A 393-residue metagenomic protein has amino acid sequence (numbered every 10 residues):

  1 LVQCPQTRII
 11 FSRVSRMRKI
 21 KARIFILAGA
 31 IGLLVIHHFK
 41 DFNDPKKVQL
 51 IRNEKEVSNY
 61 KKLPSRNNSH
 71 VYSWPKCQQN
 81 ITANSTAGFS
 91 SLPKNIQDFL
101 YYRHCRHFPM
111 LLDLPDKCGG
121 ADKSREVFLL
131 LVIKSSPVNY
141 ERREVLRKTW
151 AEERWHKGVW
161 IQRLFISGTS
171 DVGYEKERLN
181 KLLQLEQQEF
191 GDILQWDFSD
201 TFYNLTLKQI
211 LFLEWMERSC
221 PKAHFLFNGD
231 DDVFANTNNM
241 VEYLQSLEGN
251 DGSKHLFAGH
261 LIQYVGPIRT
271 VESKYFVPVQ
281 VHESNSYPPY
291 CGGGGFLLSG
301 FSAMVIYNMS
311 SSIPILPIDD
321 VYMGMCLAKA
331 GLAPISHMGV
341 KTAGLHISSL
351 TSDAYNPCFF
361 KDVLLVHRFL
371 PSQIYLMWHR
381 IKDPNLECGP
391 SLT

Functional and structural regions predicted by a protein language model:
V2-T393: Secretory-pathway lumenal glyco-enzymes, predominantly type II signal-anchor Golgi glycosyltransferases
